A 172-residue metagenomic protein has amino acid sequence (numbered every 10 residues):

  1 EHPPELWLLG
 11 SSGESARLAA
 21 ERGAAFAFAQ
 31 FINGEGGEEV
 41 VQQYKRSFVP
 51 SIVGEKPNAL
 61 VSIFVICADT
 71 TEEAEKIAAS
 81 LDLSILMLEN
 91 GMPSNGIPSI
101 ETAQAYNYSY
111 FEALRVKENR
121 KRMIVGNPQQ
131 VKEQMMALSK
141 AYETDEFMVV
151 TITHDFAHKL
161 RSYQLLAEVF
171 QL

Functional and structural regions predicted by a protein language model:
E1-R22: Internal, glycine-rich beta/alpha segment that forms the wall or movable "lid" of small-molecule/cofactor binding
L6-L9, F26-A29, P57-F64, F147-V149: Hydrophobic faces of well-ordered beta-strands that scaffold small-molecule active sites in alpha/beta enzyme cores
A20-A27, E143: Glycine-enriched alpha-helix->loop->beta-strand junction motifs that scaffold or abut catalytic
I32, V150-H158: Glycine-rich, proline-tolerant flexible connector loops at the mouths of alpha/beta enzymes
G36-Y142: An alpha-helical appendage that flanks or caps ligand/catalytic pockets
E39-S47, F156-L172: C-terminal helical cap(s) of enzyme catalytic domains, especially alpha/beta-barrels
Y142-I152: Bilobed periplasmic-binding protein-like "clamshell/Venus-flytrap" ligand-binding domains
